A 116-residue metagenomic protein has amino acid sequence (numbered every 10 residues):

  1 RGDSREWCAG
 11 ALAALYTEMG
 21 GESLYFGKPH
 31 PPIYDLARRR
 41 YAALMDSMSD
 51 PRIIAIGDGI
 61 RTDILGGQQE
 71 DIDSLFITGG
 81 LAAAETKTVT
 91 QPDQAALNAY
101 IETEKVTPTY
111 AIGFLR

Functional and structural regions predicted by a protein language model:
R1-R116: Asp-based, Mg2+/Mn2+-dependent phosphohydrolase catalytic module
